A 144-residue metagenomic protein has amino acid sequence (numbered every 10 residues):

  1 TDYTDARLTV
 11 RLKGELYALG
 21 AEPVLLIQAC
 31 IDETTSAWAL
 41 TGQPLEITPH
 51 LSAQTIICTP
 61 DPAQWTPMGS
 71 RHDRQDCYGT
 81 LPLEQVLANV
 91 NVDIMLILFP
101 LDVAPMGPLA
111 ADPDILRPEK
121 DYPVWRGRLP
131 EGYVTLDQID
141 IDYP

Functional and structural regions predicted by a protein language model:
T1-T4, R126-T135, D140: Extracellular and organelle-lumenal recognition/adhesion modules and their flexible linkers in secreted
Y3-Q75, F99-M106: Extracellular ligand-binding interfaces
V10, D61-Y133: Extracellular beta-strand ligand-recognition surfaces/modules
Y143-P144: Short, solvent-exposed mixed-charge patches
